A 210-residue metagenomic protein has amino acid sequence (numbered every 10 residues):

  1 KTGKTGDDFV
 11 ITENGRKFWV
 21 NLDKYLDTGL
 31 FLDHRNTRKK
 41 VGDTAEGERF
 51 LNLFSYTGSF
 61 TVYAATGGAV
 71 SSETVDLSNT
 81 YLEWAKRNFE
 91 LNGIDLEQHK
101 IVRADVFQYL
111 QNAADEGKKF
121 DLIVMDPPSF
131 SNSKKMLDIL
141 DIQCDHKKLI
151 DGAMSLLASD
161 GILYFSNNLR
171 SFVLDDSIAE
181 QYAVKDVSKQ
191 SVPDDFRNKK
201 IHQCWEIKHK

Functional and structural regions predicted by a protein language model:
K1-F31, K39: Non-catalytic substrate-recognition/targeting regions of SAM-dependent transferases
G47-Y56: Conserved class I S-adenosyl-L-methionine
T57-A69: Conserved SAM-binding loop of SAM-dependent methyltransferases across substrates and taxa, primarily the Class I
S71-D76: Conserved SAM-binding motif I beta-strand of class I
L77-L122: S-adenosyl-L-methionine
Y81, R103-V106, D121-G152: Mobile active-site "lid"/loop adjacent to the S-adenosyl-L-methionine
K148, G161-K210: C-terminal catalytic and target-recognition region of SAM-dependent MTase-like enzymes, primarily methyltransferases
L157-A158: Helix-to-beta-strand junctions that scaffold the AdoMet/dcAdoMet cofactor pocket in Class I SAM-dependent enzymes
